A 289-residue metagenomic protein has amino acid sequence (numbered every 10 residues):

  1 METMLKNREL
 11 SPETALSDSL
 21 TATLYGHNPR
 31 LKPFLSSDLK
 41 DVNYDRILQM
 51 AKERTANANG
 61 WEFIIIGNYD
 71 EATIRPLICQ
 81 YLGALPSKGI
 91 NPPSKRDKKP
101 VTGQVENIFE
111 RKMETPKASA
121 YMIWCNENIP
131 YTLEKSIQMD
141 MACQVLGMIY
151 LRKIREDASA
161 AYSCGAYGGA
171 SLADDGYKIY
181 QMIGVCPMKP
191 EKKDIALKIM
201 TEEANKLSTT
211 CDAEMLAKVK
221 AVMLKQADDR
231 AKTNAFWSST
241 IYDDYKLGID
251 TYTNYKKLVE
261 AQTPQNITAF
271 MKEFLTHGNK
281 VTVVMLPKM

Functional and structural regions predicted by a protein language model:
M1-T3, S11-D41, A58-I66, K117-T132 (+3 more regions): M16 family metallopeptidases and their MPP-like homologs
H27, N57, E62-A120, C125-N128 (+1 more regions): An aromatic/glycine/proline-enriched structural segment found at the starts of mature extracellular/organellar domains
I78-L82, A142, A196-A204: Short amphipathic C-terminal alpha-helix that caps PH/PH-like domains
M122, T132-G147: Active/ligand-binding-proximal structured segments within catalytic/core domains that scaffold catalytic residues
R152: Long, His/Glu/Asp-enriched segments that create or flank divalent metal/ion-associated functional microenvironments
P264-K272: Low-complexity, intrinsically disordered Gly/Pro/Thr-rich segments
